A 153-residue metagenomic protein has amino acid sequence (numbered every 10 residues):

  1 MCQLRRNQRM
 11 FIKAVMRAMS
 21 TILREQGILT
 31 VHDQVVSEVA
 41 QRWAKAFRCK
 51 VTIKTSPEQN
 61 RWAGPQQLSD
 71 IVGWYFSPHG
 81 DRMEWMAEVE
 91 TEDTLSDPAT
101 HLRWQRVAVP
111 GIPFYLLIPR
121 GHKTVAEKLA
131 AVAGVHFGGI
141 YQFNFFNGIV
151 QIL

Functional and structural regions predicted by a protein language model:
C2-W85: Active-site metal-binding core of divalent-cation-utilizing nuclease and nuclease-like domains
I28, H32, S96, P119: Charged, low-complexity surface patches
D33, L68-D70, E90, P98 (+2 more regions): Phosphate-end processing signature that detects enzymes handling 5′-triphosphorylated RNA and polyphosphate
A44-R48, V109-Y115, A133-G139: Structural alpha-beta junctions
S77, M83-P98: Short beta-strand-loop-alpha-helix junction that forms the active-site gateway of nucleic-acid-processing nucleases
A87-E90, Y115-P119, Q142-F143: Conserved beta-strand segments of the P-loop GTPase G domain that flank and frequently precede/overlap
D97-V132: Short, charged, amphipathic alpha-helix that recurs within catalytic cores of restriction-modification and other
R120-L153: Domain-level recognition of nuclease-like catalytic cores that cleave nucleotide substrates
